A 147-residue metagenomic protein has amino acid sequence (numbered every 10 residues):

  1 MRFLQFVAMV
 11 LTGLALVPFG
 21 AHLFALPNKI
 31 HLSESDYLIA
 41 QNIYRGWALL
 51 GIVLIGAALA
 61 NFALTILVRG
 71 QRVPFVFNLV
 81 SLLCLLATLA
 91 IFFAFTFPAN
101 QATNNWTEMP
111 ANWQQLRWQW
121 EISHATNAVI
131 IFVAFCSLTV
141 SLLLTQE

Functional and structural regions predicted by a protein language model:
M1-A15, A63, L67-A87: Interfacial segments of alpha-helical transmembrane regions
R2-L59, N100, N104-R117: Interfacial loop at the N-terminal end of multi-pass membrane proteins
L14-A21, A87-I91, F95: Hydrophobic alpha-helical membrane-associated segments
P27, Q41-T65, L85-F93, I122 (+1 more regions): Core segments of alpha-helical transmembrane spans in multipass integral membrane proteins
I66-G70, V140-Q146: Structural signal for the C-terminal ends of transmembrane alpha-helices and the immediately following loop
Q71-R72, F95, E108: Alpha-helical structural elements of signaling/regulatory helical domains
V80-A87, F132-L142: Hydrophobic transmembrane alpha-helices
W106-C136: Alpha-helical transmembrane segments of multi-pass integral membrane proteins, characterized by long hydrophobic
